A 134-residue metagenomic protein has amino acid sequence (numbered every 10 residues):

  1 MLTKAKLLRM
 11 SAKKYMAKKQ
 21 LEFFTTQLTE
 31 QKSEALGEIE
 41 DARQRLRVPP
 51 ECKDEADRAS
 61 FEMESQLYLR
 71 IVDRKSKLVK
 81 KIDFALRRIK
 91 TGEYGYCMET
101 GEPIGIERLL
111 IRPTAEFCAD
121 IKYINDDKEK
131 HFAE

Functional and structural regions predicted by a protein language model:
M1-T91, H131-E134: Interaction interfaces in information-processing and related assembly proteins
F23, E99, P113: Amphipathic alpha-helical recognition patches that constitute DNA-binding helices
S76, Y94, A115: Residues immediately within or flanking Cys/His clusters that coordinate Zn2+ in small zinc-binding modules
C97-G101, C118: Short cysteine-rich clusters marking metal-coordination/redox-active sites
I104-G105, D126: Short functional micro-motifs and their immediate structural scaffolds
E107-I111: Short Cys/His-rich "knuckle" micro-motifs
A115-K122: Cysteine-rich micro-motifs
K122-N125, E129: Short, well-ordered alpha-helical segments in soluble proteins
